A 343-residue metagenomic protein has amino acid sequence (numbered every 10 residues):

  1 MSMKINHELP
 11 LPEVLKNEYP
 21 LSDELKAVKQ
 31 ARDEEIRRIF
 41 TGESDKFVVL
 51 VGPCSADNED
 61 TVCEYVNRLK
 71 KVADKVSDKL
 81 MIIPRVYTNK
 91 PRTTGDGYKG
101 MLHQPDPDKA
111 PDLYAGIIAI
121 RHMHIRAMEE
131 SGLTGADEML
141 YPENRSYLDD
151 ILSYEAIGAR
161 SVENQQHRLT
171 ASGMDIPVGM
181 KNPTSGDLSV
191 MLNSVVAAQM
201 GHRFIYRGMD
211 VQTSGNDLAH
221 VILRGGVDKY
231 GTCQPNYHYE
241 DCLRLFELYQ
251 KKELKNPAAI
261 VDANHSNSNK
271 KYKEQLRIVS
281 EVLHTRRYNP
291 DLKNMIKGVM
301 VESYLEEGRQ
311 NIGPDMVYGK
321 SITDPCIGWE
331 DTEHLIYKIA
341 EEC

Functional and structural regions predicted by a protein language model:
M1-T41: N- or domain-start disorder-to-order transition segments that initiate the globular core
L25-G42, V72-I83, N89, K109 (+1 more regions): N-terminal beta-rich core of secreted/periplasmic extracellular enzymes
F40-E43, K70-S77, I125-E130, T213 (+1 more regions): Acidic (Asp/Glu)-rich catalytic clusters
V48-T61, D324: Conserved phosphate/anionic-ligand binding catalytic regions in large, soluble enzymes, centered on
G52, V261, G328: Conserved, mostly hydrophobic/aromatic
C54-D57, N256, N264-K270: Short acidic, Gly/Ser-rich segments with clustered Asp/Glu that frequently serve as metal-coordination loops in enzyme
V66, K79-R244, H265-K270, E274-E281 (+4 more regions): Active-site-facing alpha/beta catalytic cores
Y304-C343: Internal helix-turn-beta structural module
